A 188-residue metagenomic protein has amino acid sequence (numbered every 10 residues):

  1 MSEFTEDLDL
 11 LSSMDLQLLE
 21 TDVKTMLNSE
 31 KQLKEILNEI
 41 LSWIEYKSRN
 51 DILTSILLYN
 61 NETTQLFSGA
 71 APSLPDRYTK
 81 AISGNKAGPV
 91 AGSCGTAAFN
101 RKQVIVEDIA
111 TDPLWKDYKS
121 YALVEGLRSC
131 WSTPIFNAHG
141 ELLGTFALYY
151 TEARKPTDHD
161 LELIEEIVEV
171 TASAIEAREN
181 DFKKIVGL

Functional and structural regions predicted by a protein language model:
M1-E35, A177-L188: Signal-transmission linkers at sensory-effector interfaces
L19-L27, Q32-S48, I56, S93 (+1 more regions): Amphipathic alpha-helical coiled-coil segments that mediate homodimerization and allosteric signal transmission
S42, R49, S55-I82: GAF sensory/regulatory domain recognition with acknowledged cross-activation on helical regulatory dimers
D76-V104: Acidic/proline- and glycine-rich, intrinsically disordered low-complexity segments that serve as regulatory linkers
V90, F99-N100, T111, K116-L143: Helix-to-coil/beta transition segments that act as allosteric "coupling" elements at the rims of sensory or catalytic
C94, I135-Y150, A174: Sensory-domain boundary capping and coupling elements
E165-S173: Allosteric cytosolic regulatory segments
